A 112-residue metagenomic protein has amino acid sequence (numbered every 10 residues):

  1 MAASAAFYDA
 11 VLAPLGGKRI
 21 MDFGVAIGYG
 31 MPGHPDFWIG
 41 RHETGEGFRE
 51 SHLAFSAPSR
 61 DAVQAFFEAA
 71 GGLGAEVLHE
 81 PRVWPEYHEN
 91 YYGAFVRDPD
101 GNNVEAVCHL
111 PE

Functional and structural regions predicted by a protein language model:
M1-A2, A54-P99: Vicinal oxygen chelate
M1-A6, L53, L110-E112: N-terminal beta-strand motif that seeds the catalytic metal site of vicinal oxygen chelate
M1-D36: Core segments of cupin and vicinal oxygen chelate
M31, G45, W84-H88: A short beta-turn/loop motif at secondary-structure boundaries
G40, H88-E89, F95, V107-E112: Short beta->alpha transition motifs characteristic of CBS
F48-H52: Short, solvent-exposed beta-strand edge segments and adjacent coil->beta transition regions
N103: Glycine-rich acetyl-CoA-binding "A-motif" of GNAT/NAT acetyltransferases
